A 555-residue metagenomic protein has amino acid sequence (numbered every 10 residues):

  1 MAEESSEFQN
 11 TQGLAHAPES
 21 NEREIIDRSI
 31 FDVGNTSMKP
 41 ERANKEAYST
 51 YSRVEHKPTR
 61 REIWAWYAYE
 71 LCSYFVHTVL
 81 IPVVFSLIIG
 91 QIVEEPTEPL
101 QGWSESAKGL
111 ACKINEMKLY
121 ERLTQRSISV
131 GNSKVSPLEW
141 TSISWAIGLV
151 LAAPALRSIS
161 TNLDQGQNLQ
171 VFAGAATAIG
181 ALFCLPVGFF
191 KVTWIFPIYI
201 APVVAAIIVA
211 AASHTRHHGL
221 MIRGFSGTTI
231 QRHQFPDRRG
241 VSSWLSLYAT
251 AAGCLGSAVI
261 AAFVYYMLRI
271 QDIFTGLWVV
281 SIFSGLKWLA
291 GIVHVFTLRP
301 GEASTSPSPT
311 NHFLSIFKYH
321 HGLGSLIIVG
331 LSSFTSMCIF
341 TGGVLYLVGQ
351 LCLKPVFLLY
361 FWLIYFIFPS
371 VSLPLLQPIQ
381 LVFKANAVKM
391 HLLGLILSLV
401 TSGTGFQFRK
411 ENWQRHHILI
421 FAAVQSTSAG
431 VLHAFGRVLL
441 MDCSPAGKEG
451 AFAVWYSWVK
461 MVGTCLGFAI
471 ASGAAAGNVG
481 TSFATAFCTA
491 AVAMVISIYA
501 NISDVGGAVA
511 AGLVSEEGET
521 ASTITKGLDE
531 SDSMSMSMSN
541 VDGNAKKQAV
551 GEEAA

Functional and structural regions predicted by a protein language model:
M1-E62, I159, I195, A210-G342 (+1 more regions): Intracellular loop-helix junctions on the cytosolic face of multi-pass helical membrane proteins
L80-L138, T341-F357: Short amphipathic helix-loop junctions that connect adjacent transmembrane helices in Major Facilitator Superfamily/SLC
I143-A146, V150, A178, L247-A251 (+6 more regions): Transmembrane alpha-helical cores of Major Facilitator Superfamily
I143-N168, V371-K389: Helix-to-loop junctions at the C-terminal end of transmembrane segments in multipass secondary transporters
G174-T193, I396-N412: C-terminal ends and interior cores of transmembrane alpha-helices in multi-pass membrane transporters/permeases
L358-V382, G394: Transmembrane alpha-helices of Major Facilitator/SLC transporters
V388-L432: C-terminal transmembrane helical hairpin of 12-TM major facilitator-type secondary transporters
G447-A476: A late C-terminal transmembrane helix in Major Facilitator Superfamily
